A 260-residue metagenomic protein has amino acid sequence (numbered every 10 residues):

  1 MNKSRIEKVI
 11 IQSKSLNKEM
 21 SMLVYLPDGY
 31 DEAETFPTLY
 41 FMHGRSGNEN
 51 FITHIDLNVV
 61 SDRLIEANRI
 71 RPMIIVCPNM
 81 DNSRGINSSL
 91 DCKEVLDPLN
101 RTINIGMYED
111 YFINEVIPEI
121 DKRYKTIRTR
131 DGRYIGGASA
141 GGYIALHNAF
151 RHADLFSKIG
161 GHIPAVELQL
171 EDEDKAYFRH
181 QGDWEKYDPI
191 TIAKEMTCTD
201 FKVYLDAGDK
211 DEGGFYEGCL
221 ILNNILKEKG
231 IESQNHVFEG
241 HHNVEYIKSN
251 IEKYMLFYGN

Functional and structural regions predicted by a protein language model:
M1-N260: Non-catalytic cap/lid and distal C-terminal segments of serine-dependent acyl enzymes
